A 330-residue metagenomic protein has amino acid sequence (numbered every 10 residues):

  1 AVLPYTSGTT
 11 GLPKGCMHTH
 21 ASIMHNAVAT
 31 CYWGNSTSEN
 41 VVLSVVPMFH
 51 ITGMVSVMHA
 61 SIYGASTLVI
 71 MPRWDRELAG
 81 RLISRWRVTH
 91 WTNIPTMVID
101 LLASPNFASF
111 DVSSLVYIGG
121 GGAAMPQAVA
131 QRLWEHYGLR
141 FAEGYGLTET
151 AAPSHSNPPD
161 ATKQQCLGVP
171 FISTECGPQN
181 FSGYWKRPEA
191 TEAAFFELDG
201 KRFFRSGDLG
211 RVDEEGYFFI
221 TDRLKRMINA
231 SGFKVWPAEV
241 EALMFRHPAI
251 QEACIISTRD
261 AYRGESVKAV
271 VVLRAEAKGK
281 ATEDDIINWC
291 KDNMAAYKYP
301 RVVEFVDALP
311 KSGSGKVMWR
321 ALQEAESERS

Functional and structural regions predicted by a protein language model:
A1-H25, N157: Conserved AMP-binding A3 loop
T6-T9, V42, M48, I83 (+6 more regions): Conserved S/T- and glycine-rich ATP-binding loop of Class I adenylate-forming
K14-M17, S44-V45, S66-R73, A142: Short beta-strand->loop structural element characteristic of the AMP-binding/adenylate-forming
M24-V41, F49-H90, V98, S104: Conserved AMP-binding/adenylation subdomain of ANL enzymes
S38-E39, S114-L115, P300: Phosphate-coordination loops involved in phosphoryl transfer and adenosine-cofactor binding
Y63, G80, R85-N93, L102-Q165 (+1 more regions): Gly/Ser/Thr-rich phosphate-binding loop
W91, E175-G177, S182-G183, P188-A193 (+5 more regions): AMP-binding/adenylate-forming catalytic core of the ANL superfamily
Q165-F171, A194, G200-K201: Short Gly/Pro-enriched turn/cap motifs at secondary-structure boundaries
